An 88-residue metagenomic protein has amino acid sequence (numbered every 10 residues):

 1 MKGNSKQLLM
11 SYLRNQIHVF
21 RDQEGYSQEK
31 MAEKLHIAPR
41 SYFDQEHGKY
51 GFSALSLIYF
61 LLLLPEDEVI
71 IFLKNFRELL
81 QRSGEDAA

Functional and structural regions predicted by a protein language model:
M1-Q23: A short, Lys/Arg-rich alpha-helix, primarily the initiator
G3, Q7, I70-A88: Short, charged recognition helix plus adjacent turn of helix-turn-helix-like nucleic-acid-binding domains
I17, Q28, P39, A54-L57: Helix-turn-helix DNA-binding elements, focusing on the entry/boundary residues of the two helices that contact DNA
R21, A32, L61: The alpha-helix within a helix-turn-helix
G25-F43: Short alpha-helical DNA-recognition segment
K49-L62: Short, basic-rich loop-to-helix N-cap that marks the start of a DNA-contacting helix
